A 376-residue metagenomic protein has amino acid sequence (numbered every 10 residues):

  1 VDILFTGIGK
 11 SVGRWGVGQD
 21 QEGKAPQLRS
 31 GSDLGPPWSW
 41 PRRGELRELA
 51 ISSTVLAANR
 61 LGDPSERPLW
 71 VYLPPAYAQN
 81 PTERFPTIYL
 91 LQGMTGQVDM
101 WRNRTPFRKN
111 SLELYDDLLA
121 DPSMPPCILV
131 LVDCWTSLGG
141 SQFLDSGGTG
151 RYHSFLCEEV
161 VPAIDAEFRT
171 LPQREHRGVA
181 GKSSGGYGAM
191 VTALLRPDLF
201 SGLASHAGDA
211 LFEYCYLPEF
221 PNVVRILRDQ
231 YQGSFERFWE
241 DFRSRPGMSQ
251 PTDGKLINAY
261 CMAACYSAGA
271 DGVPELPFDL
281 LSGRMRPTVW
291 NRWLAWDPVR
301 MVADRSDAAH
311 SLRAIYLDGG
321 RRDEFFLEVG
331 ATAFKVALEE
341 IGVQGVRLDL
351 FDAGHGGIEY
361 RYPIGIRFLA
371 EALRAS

Functional and structural regions predicted by a protein language model:
I3-S376: Non-catalytic cap/lid and distal C-terminal segments of serine-dependent acyl enzymes
